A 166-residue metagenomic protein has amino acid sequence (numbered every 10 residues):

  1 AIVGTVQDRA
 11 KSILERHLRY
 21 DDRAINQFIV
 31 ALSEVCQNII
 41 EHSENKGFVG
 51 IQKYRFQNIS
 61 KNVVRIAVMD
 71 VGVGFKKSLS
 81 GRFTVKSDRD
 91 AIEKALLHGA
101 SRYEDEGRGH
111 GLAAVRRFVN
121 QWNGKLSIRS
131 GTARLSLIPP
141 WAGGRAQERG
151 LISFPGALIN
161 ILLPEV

Functional and structural regions predicted by a protein language model:
A1, F83-K86, L97-V166: Flexible, glycine-/charge-rich segments associated with ATP-binding catalytic modules
A1-Y20, K76, F83-H98: Helix-loop-beta hinge of the Bergerat
S12-R16, Q37, E41, N45 (+2 more regions): Conserved helix-loop functional segments at active or binding sites
Y20-Q57, L112, R116: Conserved ATP-binding N-box helix of the HATPase_c
I59-K61, K77, G81-R82: Primarily the active-site beta-strand->alpha-helix module of PP2C/PPM metal-dependent phosphatases, and frequently
S60-I66, A157: Short beta-strand element(s) in the Bergerat
D70: Acidic ATP/Mg2+-coordinating residue in the GHKL
V73: Glycine-rich G1-box
